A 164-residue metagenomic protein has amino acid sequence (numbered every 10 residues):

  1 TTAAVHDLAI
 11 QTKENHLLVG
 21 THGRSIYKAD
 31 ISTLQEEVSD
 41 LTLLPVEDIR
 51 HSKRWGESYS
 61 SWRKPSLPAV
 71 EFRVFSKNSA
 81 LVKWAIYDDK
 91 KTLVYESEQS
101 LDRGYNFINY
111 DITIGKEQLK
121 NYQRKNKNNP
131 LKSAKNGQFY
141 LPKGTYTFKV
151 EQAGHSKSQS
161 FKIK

Functional and structural regions predicted by a protein language model:
T1-E14, L44-K53: Conserved blade-ending motifs and adjacent loop-strand segments that build the rim/top face of beta-propeller domains
T21-H22: Structural signature of WD-repeat beta-propellers
L34-R63: Short, compositionally biased P/S/T/A/G/V-rich stretches that sit at domain boundaries
R54-L81, Y87, F107-N109: Contiguous beta-strand segments within globular domains
L93-Y140: Glycine-centered tight-turn motifs at strand-turn-strand junctions
G154-K164: Short beta-strand elements
